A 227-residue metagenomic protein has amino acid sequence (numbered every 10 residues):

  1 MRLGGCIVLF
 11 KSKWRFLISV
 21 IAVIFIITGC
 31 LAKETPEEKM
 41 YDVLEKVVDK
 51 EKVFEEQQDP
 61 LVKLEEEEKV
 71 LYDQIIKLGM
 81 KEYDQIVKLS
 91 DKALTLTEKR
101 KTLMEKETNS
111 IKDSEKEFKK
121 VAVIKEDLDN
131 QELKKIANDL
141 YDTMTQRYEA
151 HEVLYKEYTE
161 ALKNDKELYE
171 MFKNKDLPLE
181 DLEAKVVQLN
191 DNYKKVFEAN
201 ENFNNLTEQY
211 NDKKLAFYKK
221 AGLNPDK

Functional and structural regions predicted by a protein language model:
M1-V8: Short, Lys/Arg-enriched N-terminal segments with co-localized hydrophobic residues within the first ~10-30 amino acids
L9-L17: Bacterial N-terminal signal peptides that target proteins for export
V20-V23: Core hydrophobic alpha-helical membrane-spanning segments
I26-G29: C-terminal motif of bacterial Sec signal peptides marking the signal peptidase cleavage site
L31-E105: Immediate post-signal-peptide N-terminus of mature secreted/exported proteins
V47-L64, R100-E107, H151-L154, Y158 (+4 more regions): Amphipathic alpha-helical coiled-coil segments
E107-L189, V196, F217-K219, L223: Extended amphipathic alpha-helical interaction segments
K194-K227: Extracytoplasmic/luminal low-complexity segments enriched in Pro/Gly and acidic/polar residues that act as flexible
